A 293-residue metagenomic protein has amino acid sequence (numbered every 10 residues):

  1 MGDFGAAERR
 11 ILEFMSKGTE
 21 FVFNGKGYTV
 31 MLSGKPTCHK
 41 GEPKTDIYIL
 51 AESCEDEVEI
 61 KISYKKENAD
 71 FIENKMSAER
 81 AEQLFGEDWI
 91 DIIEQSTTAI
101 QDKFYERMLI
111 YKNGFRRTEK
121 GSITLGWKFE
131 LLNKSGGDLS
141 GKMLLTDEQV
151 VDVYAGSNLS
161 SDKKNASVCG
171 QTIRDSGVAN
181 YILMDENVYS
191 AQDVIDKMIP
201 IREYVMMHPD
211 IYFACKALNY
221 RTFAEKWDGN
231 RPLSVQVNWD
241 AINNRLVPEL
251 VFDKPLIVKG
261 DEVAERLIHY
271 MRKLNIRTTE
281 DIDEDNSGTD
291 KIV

Functional and structural regions predicted by a protein language model:
M1-K17, T37-K40, Y105: A short, highly charged nucleic-acid-interacting micro-segment common to nuclease and nuclease-linked defense proteins
G2, T19, F23, E57-P248 (+2 more regions): Catalytic cores of nucleic-acid endonucleases
F4, I11-L12, Y48-I49, K61-K65: Generic hydrophobic/packing signal
R10, D56-E57: Generic structural microfeature
K17-S53: A short acidic/basic microdomain associated with nuclease active sites
W227-V293: Charge-dense, extended regions
